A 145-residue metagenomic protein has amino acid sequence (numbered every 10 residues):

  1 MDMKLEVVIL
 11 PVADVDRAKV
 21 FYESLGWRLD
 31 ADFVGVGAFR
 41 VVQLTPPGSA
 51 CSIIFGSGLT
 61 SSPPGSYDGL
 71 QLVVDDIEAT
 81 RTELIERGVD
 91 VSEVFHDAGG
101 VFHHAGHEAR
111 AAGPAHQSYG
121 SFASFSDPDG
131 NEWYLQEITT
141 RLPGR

Functional and structural regions predicted by a protein language model:
M1-R17, D68-L70, Q136-R145: N-terminal beta-strand motif that seeds the catalytic metal site of vicinal oxygen chelate
D2-M3, I9-C51, A79, E86: Core segments of cupin and vicinal oxygen chelate
M3-L5, G37-F39, G48, P63-Y67 (+1 more regions): Short, solvent-exposed coil/turn segments
D14, D76, D127-D129: Acidic active-site catalytic centers that drive phospho-/nucleotidyl reactions and related ester hydrolyses
D32-F33, V42, L72, R81-R145: Vicinal oxygen chelate
P46, F55-S57, E137: Residue-level recognition of conserved beta-strand positions in structured domain cores
S57-I85: Helix-adjacent hinge/juxtasegments
